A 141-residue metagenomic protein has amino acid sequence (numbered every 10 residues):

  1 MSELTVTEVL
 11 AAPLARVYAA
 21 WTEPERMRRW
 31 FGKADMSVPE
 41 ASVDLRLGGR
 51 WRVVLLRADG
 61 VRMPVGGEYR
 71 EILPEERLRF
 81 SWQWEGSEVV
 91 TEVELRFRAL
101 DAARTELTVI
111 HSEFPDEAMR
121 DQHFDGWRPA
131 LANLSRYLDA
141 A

Functional and structural regions predicted by a protein language model:
M1-S37, S42: Hydrophobic ligand-binding cavity/cleft-lining segments
T5, V38, R62-G67, V89-E94: Short, surface-exposed coil-to-beta transition loops
L14-A15, R46, R70-E76, R96-E106: A short, structured loop/turn motif at beta-sheet edges
V17, M27, W51, Y69 (+4 more regions): Hydrophobic pocket/interface hotspot
P39-S81: Glycine-rich portal/gate segments that line the openings of hydrophobic small-molecule binding cavities
E40, R136-A141: Short, highly charged C-terminal tails/helix-capping segments
R79-R128: Beta-strand/loop substructures that line and gate deep hydrophobic ligand-binding cavities in soluble
